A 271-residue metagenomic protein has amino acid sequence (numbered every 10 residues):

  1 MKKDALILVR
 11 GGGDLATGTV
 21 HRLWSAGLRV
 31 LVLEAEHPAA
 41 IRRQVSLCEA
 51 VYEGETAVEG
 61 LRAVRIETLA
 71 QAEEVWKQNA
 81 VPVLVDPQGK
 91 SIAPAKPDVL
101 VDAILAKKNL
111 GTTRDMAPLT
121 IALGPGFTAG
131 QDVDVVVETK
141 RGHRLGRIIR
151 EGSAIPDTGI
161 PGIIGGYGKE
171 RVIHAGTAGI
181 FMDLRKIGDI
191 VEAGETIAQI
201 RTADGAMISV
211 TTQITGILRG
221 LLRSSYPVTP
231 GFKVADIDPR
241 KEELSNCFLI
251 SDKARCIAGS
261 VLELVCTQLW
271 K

Functional and structural regions predicted by a protein language model:
M1-K271: Well-ordered secondary-structure scaffolds
